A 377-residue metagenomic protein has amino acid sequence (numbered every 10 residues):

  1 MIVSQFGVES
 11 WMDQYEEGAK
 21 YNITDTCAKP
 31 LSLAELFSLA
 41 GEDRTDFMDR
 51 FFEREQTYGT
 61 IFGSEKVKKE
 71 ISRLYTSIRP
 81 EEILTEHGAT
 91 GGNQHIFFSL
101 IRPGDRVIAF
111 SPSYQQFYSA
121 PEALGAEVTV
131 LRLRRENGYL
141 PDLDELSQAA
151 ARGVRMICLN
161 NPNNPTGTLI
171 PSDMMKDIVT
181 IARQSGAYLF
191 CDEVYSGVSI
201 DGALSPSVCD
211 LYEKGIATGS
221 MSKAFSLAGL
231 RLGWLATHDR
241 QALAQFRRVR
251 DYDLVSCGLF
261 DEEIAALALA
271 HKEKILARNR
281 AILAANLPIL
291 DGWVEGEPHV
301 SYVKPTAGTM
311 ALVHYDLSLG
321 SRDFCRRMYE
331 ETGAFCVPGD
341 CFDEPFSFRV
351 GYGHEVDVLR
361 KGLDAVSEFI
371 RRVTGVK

Functional and structural regions predicted by a protein language model:
I2-G88, H95, A270, V373-K377: N-terminal small-domain helix-loop-helix segment of the aminotransferase-like
D25, A266, A281-D291, Y302-Y315: Conserved glycine-rich beta-strand-loop-beta hairpin in the small C-terminal domain of fold type I
R73, S99-L159, S172: PLP-dependent aminotransferase-like
S77, S318, R327-C336, F342-K377: PLP-dependent enzyme catalytic core of the Aspartate aminotransferase-like
D105, A126, Q184-A187, E213: A short helix->loop->beta-strand "cap" motif at the edges of active sites that frequently abuts
L124, Q184-S185, E297, T332 (+1 more regions): Helix C-cap/helix->beta junction micro-motif
R135-I200: Active-site phosphate-binding strand-loop segment of PLP-dependent enzymes
L211-A284, P288-W293: Conserved core segment of the aminotransferase class I/II
